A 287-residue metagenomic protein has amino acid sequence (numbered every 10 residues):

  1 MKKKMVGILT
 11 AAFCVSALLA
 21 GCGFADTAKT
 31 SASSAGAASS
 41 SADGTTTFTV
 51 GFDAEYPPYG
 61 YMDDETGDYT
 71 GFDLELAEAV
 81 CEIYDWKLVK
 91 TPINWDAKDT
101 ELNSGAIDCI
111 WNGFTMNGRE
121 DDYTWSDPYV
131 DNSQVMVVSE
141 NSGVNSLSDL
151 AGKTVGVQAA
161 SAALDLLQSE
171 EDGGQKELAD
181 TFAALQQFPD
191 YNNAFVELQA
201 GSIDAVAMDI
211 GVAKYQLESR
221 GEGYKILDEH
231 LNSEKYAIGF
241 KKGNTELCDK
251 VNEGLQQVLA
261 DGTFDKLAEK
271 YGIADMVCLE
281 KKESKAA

Functional and structural regions predicted by a protein language model:
L19-A37: Bacterial lipoprotein signal-peptidase II cleavage site
G23-A25, L74-I83, S148-D149, K153-T154 (+2 more regions): Extended ligand-binding regions for polar small-molecule ligands
T46-T70: Short glycine-rich His-centered loop
A54, D131-V138, I210, K214 (+2 more regions): Periplasmic-binding protein-like
M62, A77-D85, A163-Q187, L217-G221: Ligand-binding cleft/hinge of the Venus flytrap
L74, E78, E82, K87-D149: Acidic, polar ligand-binding/catalytic clefts
L74-E75, V89-T100, F182-V196, E234: Short helix-initiation/N-cap motifs at beta->coil->alpha
A97, G113-D122, L166-S169, E197-S233: A ligand-binding cleft/hinge motif common to bilobed small-molecule-binding domains
